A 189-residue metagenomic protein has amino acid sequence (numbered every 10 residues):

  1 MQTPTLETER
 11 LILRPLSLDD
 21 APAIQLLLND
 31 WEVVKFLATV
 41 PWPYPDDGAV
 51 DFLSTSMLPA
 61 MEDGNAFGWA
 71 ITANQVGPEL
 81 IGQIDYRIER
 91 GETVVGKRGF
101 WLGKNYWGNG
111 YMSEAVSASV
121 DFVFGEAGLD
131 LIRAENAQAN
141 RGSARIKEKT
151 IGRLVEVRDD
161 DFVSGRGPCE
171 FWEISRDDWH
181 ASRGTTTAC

Functional and structural regions predicted by a protein language model:
M1-K35, G68-C189: Acyl-donor (CoA/ACP) binding surface of acyl/acetyltransferases
V34-T55, F67-W69: Conserved GNAT-fold acetyl-CoA-binding loop/helix
D46, V50-F52, S56-L58, Q83 (+1 more regions): Conserved, charge-rich beta-strand/loop surface module that forms ligand/interface-binding patches within domains
P59-G64: Short loop/turn motifs at secondary-structure junctions and domain boundaries
